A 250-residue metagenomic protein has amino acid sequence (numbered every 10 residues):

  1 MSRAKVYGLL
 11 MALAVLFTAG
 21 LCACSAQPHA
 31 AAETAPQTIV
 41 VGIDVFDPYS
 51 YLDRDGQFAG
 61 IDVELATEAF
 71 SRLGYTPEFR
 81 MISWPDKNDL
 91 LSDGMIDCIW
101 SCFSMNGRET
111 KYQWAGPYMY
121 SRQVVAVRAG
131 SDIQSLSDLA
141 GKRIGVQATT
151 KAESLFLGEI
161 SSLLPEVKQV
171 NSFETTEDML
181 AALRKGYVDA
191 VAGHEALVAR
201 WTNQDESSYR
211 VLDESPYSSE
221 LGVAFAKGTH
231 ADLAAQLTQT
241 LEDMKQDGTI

Functional and structural regions predicted by a protein language model:
A19-A23: C-terminal motif of bacterial Sec signal peptides marking the signal peptidase cleavage site
S25-P28: Bacterial signal peptide processing site
A31-C102, S172, Q236: Extracytoplasmic small-molecule ligand-binding "clamshell" domains of the periplasmic binding protein/Venus flytrap
I43-V45, Y120-V127, E195, A199 (+1 more regions): Periplasmic-binding protein-like
L52, A66-Y75, A152-F173, T202-E206: Ligand-binding cleft/hinge of the Venus flytrap
V63-R72, I133, S137-D138, K142-R143 (+3 more regions): Extended ligand-binding regions for polar small-molecule ligands
T67, T76-D138, Y209-S215: Acidic, polar ligand-binding/catalytic clefts
D89, S101-K111, L155-G158, A182-S218: A ligand-binding cleft/hinge motif common to bilobed small-molecule-binding domains
